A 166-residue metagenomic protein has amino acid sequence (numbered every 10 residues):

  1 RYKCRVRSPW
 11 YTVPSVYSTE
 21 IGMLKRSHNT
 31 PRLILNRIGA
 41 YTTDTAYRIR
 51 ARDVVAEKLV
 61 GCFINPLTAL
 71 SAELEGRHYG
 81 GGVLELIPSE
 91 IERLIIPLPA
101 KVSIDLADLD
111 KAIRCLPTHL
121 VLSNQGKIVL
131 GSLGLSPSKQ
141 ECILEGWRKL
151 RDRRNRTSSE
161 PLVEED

Functional and structural regions predicted by a protein language model:
R1-V102, D108-K111, C115: Polybasic, glycine- and aromatic-enriched phosphate-binding surface used to engage nucleic acids
A100-D166: Non-catalytic DNA-recognition/assembly elements of restriction-modification systems
